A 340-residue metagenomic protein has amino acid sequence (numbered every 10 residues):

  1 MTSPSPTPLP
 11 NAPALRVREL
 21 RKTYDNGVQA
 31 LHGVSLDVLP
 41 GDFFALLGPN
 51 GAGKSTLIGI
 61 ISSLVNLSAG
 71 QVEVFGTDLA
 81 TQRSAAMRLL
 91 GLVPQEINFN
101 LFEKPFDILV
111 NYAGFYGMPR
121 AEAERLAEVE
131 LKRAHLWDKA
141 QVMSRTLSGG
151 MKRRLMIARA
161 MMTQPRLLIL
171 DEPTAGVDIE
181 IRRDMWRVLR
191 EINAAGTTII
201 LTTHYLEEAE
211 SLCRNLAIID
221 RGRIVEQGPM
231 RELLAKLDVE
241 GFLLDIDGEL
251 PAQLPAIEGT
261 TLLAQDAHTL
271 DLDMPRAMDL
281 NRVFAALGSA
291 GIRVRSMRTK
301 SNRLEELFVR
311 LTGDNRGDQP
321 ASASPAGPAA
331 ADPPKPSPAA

Functional and structural regions predicted by a protein language model:
L9-V17, R21-G33, R83: A short, flexible loop at the N-terminus of ABC-type nucleotide-binding domains that lies
G70-D78, A85-A86: Conserved ABC transporter NBD signature motif
V110, G114, A121-K139: Conserved ABC ATPase "signature" region
M143-L147: Conserved ABC ATPase signature
Q164: Conserved catalytic motifs of ABC-family nucleotide-binding domains
L168-D171: Catalytic Walker B motif of ABC-type/P-loop ATPase nucleotide-binding domains
W186-P275: ABC transporter nucleotide-binding domain
